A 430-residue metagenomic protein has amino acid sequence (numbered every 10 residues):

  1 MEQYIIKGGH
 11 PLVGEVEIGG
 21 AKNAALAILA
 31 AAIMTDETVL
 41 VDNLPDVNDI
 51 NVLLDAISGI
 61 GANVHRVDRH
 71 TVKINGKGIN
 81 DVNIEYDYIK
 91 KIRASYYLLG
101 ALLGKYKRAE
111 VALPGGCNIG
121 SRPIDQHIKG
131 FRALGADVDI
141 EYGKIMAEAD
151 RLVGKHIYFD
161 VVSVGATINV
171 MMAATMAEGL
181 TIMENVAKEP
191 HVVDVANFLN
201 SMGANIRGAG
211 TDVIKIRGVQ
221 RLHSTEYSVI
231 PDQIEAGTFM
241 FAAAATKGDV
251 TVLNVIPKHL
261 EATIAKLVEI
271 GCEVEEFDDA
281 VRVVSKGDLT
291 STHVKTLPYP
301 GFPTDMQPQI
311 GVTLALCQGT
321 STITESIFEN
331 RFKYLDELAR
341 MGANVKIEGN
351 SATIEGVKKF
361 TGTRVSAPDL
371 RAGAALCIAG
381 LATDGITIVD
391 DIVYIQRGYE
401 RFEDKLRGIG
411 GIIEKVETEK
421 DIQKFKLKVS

Functional and structural regions predicted by a protein language model:
M1-S430: Short, structured segments at the rim of ligand-binding sites
